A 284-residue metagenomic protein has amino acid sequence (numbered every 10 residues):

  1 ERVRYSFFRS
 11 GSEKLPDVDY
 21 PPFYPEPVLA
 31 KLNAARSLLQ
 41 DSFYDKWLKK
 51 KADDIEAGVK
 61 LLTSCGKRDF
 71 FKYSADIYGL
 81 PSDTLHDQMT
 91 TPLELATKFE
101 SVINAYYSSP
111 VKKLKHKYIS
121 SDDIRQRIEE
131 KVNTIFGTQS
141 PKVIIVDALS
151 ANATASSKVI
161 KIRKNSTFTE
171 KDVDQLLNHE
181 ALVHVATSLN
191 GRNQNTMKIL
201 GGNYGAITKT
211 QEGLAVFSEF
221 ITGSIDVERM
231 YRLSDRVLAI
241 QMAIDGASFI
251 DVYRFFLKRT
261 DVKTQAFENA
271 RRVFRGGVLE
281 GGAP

Functional and structural regions predicted by a protein language model:
E1-R68: N-terminal helix-rich structural modules
L38-F168: Contiguous, non-catalytic segments that form substrate-binding/exosite surfaces or channel walls
K60-T63, N133, L182, A186-G191 (+4 more regions): Hydrophobic/aromatic-lined pockets within catalytic cores
A153-V159, A186-G191, T264-A270: Active-site-adjacent bridging/hinge elements
K171, A186-Q211: Post-HEXXH active-site segment of zinc metalloproteases
D172-A186: Short alpha-helix carrying the canonical HExxH Zn2+-binding catalytic motif
G201-L238: Post-HExxH zinc-binding segment in Zn-dependent metallohydrolases
R229-P284: Conserved alpha-helical "signature site" that marks functionally important helical segments or helix/loop junctions
